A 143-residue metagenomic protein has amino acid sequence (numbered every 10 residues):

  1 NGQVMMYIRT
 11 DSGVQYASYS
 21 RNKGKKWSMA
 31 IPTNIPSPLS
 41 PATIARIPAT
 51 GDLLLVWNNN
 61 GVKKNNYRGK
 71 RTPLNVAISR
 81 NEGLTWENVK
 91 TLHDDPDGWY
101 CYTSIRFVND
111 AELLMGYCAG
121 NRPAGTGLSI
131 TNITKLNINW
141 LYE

Functional and structural regions predicted by a protein language model:
N1-E143: Asp-box/BNR beta-propeller blade signature and adjacent active/binding-site loops in extracellular glycan-interacting
